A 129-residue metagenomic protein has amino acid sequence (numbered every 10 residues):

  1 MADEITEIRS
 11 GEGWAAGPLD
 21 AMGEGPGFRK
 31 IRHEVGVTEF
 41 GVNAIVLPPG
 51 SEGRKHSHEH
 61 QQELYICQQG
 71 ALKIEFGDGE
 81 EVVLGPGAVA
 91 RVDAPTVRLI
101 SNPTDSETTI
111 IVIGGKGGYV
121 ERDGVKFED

Functional and structural regions predicted by a protein language model:
M1-E39, K55, R122-D129: A short, N-terminal "cap"/entry segment at the start of jelly-roll beta-barrel domains of the cupin/DSBH fold
G23, L99-D129: Double-stranded beta-helix
R32-E34, G53-E59, F76, V82-V83 (+1 more regions): Short histidine-centered beta-strand/loop micro-motifs that create catalytic or ligand/metal-coordination sites
G36-F40, P48-E52, A71-K73, K116-Y119: Short, charged/polar surface micro-motifs in flexible loops or helix N-caps
I45-P48, S57-I74: Short, conserved beta-strand element in jelly-roll/cupin
S51, H60, E80, T96-V97 (+2 more regions): A generic "binding-loop/recognition-motif" signal
D78-P95: Short acidic-glycine-tyrosine-enriched beta hairpin
